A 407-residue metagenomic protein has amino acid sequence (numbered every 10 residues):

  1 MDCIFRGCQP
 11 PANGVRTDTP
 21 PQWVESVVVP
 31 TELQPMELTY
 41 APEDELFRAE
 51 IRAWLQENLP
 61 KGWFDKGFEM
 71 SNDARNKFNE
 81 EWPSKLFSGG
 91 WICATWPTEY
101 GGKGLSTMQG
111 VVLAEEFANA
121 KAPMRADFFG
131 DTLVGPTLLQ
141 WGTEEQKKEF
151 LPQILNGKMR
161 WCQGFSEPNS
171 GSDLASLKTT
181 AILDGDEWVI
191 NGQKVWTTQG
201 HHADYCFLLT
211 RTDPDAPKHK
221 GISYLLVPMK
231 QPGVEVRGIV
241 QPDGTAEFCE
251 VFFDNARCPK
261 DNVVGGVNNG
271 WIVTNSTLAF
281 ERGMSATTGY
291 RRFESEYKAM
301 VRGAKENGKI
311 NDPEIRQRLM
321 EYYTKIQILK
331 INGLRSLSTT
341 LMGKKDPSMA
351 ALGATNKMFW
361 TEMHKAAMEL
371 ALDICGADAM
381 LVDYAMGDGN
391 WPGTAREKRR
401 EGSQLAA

Functional and structural regions predicted by a protein language model:
L46, V234-N332: Glycine-rich beta->alpha junctions and the first turn(s) of the following alpha-helix
W63-N72, P313-R316, Q327-T394: C-terminal helix-coil-helix/basic helical segment that borders enzyme active sites and/or dimer interfaces and provides
E80-P83, F87-K148, P152-G157, Q199-Y205 (+5 more regions): Internal helix-loop-helix
M108, V112-L113, M124, L133 (+3 more regions): Glycine-rich phosphate/cofactor-binding loops in nucleotide/flavin-utilizing enzymes
G157-F165: A short, Trp-centered hydrophobic/proline-enriched beta-strand micro-motif
D186-E187, N191-R237: A short core secondary-structure module
